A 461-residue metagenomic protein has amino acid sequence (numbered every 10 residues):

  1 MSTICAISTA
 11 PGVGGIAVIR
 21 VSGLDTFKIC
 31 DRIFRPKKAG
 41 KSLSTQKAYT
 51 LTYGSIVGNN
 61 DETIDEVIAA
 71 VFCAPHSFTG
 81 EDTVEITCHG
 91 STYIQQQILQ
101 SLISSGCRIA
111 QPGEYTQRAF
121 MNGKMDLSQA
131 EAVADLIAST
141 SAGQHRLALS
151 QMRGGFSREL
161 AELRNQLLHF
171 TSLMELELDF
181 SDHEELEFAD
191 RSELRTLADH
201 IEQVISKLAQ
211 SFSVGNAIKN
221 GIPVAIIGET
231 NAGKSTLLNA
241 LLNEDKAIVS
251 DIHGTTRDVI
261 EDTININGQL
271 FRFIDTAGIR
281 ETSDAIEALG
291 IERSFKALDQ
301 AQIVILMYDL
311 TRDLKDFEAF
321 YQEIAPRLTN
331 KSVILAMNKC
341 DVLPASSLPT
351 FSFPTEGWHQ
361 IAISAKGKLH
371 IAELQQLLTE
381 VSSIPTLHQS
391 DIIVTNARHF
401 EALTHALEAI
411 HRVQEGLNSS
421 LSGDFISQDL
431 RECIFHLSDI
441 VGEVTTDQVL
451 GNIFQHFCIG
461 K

Functional and structural regions predicted by a protein language model:
M1-R146, S150, G154, R327 (+1 more regions): A glycine-rich (often HGG/GG-containing) alpha/beta subdomain
S2-I7, P11, H145-N265, T282-D284 (+2 more regions): C-terminal-of-GTPase-core extension/linker across diverse P-loop GTPases
V21-S22, C88-G90, L241, T276 (+2 more regions): Glycine-rich, N-terminal phosphate-binding loop of Rossmann-like dinucleotide-binding domains
L51-C73, G254-T282, Q300: Switch I (G2) and immediately adjacent beta-strands of P-loop GTPase domains
R108, L270-R272, H359: Conserved beta-strand segments of alpha/beta enzyme cores
F271, I303, I334: Short, Asp-centered acidic motifs that coordinate Mg2+ and/or phosphate in catalytic or ligand-binding sites
F273, M307, A336: Generic enzyme active-site microenvironment
E287-T311: Inter-motif core of Ras-like GTPase G domains
